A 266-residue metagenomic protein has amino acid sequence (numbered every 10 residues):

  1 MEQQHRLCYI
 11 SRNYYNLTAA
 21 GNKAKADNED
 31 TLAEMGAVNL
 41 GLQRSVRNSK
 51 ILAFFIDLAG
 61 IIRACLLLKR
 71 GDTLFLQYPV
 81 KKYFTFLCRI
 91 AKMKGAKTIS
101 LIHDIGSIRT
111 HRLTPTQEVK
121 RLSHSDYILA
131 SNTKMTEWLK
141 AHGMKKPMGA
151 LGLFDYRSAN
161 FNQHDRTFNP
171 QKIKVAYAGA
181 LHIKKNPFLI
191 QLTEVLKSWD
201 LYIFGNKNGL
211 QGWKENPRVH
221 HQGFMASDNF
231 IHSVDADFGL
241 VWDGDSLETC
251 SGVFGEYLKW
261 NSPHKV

Functional and structural regions predicted by a protein language model:
M1-F86, A91-K97: N-terminal pre-catalytic "stem/leader" segment of glycosyltransferase-like enzymes
V38, S49-A59, A96, S125 (+2 more regions): Active-site regions of enzymes building and remodeling cell-envelope glycoconjugates
I56, I105-K120, R157: Nucleotide-sugar donor phosphate/pyrophosphate-binding loop at the beta->alpha transition of glycosyltransferases
K81, K134-T136, G209: Alpha-helix capping/helix-boundary segments
I108-L113, S123-M148, N160: A short, active-site helix/loop in glycosyltransferases that binds the activated sugar's phosphate group
K134, L153-F154: Carbohydrate-associated surface elements
R157-H232: Conserved catalytic-core segment of nucleotide-activated headgroup transferases in glycan assembly
D228-V266: Nucleotide-sugar-dependent
